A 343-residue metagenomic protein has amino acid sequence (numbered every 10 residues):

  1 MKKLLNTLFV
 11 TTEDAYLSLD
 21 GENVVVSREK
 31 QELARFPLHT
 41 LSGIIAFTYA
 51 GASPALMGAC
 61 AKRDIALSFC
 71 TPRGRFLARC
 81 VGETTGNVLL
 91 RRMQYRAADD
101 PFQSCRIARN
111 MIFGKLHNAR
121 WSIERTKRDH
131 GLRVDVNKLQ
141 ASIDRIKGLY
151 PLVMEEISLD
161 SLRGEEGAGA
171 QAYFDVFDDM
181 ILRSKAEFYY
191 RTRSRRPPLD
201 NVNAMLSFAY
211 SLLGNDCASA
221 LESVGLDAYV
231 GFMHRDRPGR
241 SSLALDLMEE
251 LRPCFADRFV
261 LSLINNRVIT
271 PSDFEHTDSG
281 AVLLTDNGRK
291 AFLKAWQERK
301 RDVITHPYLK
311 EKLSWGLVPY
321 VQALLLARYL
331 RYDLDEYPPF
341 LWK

Functional and structural regions predicted by a protein language model:
M1-L19, E29, R35, N87-K343: Active-site helix-to-loop segments that bind/position phosphate- or nucleotide-bearing substrates and donors across
M1-P72, G82: Terminal-proximal segments
T40, T48-W121: A surface-exposed, charged beta-strand/loop segment in the N-terminal or early-internal portion of soluble proteins
